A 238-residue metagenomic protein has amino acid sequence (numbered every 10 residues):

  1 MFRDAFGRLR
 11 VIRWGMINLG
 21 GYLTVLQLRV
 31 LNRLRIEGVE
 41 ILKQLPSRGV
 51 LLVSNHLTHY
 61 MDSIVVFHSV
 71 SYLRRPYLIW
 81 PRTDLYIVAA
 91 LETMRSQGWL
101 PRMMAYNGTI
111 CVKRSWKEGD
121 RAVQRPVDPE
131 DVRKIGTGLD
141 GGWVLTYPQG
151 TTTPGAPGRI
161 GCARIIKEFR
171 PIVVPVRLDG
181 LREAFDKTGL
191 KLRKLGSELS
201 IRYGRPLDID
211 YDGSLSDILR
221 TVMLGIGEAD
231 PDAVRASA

Functional and structural regions predicted by a protein language model:
D4-R33, S96-G108, D186-G196: Alpha-helical membrane-targeting segments
G15, L19, V123-D131, I218: Soluble or luminal CAZymes and related metallo-dependent hydrolases
L26-V50, D131: A short, well-structured juxtamembrane/interface segment
V39, R74, Q97-L100, P129-T137: Short, charged beta->alpha transition segments
P46-D120: Catalytic core of membrane glycerolipid acyltransferases/transacylases, capturing the structured, soluble-facing
R82-L85, N107-G108, D140-G142, F169-V173: Short glycine-/polar-rich loops that comprise or flank the Walker A/P-loop and associated switch/sensor motifs
P101, W143-T146, G150-L215: A cross-family acyltransferase "interaction/gating" segment
I110-A156: Internal catalytic-core helix/loop-beta-alpha segment that presents or stabilizes conserved functional determinants
